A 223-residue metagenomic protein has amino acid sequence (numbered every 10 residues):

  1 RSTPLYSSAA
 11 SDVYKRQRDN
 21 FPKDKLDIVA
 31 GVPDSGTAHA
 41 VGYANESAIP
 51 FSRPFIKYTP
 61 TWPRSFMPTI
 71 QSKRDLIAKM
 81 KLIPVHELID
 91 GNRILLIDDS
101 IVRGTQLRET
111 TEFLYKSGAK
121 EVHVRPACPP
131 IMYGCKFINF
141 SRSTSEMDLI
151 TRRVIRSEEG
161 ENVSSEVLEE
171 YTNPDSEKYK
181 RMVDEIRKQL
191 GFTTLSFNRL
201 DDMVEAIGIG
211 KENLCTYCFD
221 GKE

Functional and structural regions predicted by a protein language model:
R1-Y14: Single conserved hydrophobic/aromatic residue that forms the stacking wall/gate of nucleotide- or nucleobase-binding
S8, P22-I28, D90-L96: Glycine- and acidic
S11-K15, T37, V41-N45, I49 (+6 more regions): Feature representing long, continuous alpha-helical segments
K15-E46, P50-Y58: Phosphate-binding active sites in nucleotide-utilizing proteins
G36-A40, Y58-R64, V102-T105, P129-C135 (+1 more regions): Flexible loop/turn segments at secondary-structure boundaries
G42-I94, M132-T144: Short, glycine/charge-rich flexible loops or terminal/linker lids adjacent to PRPP-binding catalytic cores
D99: Active-site glycine-centered loops adjacent to acidic/histidine catalytic or metal-binding residues that shape
E109-E223: PRPP-dependent phosphoribosyltransferase catalytic core
